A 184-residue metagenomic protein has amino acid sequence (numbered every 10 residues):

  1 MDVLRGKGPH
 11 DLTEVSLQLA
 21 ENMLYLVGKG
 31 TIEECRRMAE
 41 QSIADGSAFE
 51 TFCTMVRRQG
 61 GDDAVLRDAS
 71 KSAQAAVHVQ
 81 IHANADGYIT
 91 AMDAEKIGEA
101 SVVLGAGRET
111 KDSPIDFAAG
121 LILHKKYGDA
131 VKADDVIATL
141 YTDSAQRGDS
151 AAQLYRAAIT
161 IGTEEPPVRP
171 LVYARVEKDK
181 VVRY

Functional and structural regions predicted by a protein language model:
M1-Y184: Well-ordered secondary-structure scaffolds
